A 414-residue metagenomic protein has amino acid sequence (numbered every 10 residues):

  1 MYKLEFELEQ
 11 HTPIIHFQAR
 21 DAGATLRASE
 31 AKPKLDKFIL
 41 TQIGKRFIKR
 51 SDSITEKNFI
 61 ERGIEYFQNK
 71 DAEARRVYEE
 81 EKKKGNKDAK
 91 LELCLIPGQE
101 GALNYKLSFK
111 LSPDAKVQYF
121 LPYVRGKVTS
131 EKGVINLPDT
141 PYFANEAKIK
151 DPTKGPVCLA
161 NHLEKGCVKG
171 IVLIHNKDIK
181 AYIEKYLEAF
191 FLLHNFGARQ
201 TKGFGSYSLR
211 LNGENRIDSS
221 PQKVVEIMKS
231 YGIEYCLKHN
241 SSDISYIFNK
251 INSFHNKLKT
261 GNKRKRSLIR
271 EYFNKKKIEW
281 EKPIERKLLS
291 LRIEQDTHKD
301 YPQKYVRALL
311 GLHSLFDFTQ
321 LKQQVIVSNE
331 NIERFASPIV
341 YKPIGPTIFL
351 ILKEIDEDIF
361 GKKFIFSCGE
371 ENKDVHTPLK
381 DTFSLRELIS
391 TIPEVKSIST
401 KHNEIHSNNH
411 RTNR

Functional and structural regions predicted by a protein language model:
M1-R414: Basic, Gly/Ser/Thr-rich N-terminal segments that form RNA-phosphate-binding interfaces in CRISPR RAMP
